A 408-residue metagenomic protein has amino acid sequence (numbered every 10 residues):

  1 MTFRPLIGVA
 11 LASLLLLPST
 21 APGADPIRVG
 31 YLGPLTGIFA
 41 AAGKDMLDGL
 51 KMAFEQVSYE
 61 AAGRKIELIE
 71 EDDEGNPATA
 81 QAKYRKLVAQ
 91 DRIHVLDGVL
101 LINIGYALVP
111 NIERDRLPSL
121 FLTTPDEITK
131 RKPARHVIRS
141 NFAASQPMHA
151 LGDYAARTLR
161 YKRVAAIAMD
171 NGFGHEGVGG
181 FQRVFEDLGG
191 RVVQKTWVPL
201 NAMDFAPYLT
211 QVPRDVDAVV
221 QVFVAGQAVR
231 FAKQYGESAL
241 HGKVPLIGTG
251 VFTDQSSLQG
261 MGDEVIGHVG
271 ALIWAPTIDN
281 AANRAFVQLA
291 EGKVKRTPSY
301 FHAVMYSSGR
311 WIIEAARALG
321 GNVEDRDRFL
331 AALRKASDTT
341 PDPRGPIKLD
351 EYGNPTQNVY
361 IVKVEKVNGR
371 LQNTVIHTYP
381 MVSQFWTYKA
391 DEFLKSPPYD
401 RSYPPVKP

Functional and structural regions predicted by a protein language model:
G8-P18: Bacterial N-terminal signal peptides
S19-G23: Sec/Tat signal peptide C-region and signal peptidase I cleavage site
P26, A41-M46, Q56-R131, V198-F205 (+1 more regions): Beta-alpha junction/loop-to-helix N-cap segments that form part of ligand/metal-binding clefts
I27, S337-P408: Solvent-exposed, acidic/polar segments of extracytosolic/periplasmic ligand-binding ectodomains
G30-K51, E71-A78, L100-N103, I167-H175 (+2 more regions): Extracytoplasmic "Venus flytrap"
R92-T196, K243-V269: Extracytoplasmic ligand/sensor domains, especially the bilobed periplasmic-binding protein
A232-S307, R317-E324, T374-K407: Extracellular/periplasmic periplasmic-binding protein-like sensory domains
E324-T339: Short, well-structured alpha-helical segments that form the helix of a local strand-helix-strand
